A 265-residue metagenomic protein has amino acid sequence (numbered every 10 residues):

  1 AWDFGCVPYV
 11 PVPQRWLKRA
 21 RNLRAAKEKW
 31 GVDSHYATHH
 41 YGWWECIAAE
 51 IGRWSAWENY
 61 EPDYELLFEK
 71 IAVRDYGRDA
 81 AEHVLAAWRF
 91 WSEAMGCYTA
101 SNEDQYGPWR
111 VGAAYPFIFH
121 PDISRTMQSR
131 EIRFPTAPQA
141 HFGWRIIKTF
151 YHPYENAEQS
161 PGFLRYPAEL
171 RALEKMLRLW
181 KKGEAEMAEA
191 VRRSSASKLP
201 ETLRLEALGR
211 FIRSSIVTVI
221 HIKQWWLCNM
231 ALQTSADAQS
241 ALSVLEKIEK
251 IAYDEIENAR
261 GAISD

Functional and structural regions predicted by a protein language model:
A1-D265: Substrate-binding groove of N-acetylhexosamine-processing glycoside hydrolases
